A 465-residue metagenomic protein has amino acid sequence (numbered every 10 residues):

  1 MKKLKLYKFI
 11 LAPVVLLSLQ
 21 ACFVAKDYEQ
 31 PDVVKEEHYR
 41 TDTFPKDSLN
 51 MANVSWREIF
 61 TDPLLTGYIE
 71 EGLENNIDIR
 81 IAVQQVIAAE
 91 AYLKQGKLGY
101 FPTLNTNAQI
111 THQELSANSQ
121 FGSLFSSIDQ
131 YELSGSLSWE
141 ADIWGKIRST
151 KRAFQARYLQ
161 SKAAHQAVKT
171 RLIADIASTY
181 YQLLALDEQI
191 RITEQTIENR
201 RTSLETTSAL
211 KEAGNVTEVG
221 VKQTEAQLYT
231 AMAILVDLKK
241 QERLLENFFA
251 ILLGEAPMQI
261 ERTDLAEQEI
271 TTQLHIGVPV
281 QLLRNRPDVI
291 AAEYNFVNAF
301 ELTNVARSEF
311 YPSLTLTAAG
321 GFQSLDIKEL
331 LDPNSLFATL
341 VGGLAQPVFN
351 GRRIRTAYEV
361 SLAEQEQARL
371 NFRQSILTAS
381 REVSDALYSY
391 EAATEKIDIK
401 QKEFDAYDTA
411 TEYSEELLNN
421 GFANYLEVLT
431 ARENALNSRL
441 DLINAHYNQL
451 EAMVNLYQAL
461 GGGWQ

Functional and structural regions predicted by a protein language model:
M1-V34: Bacterial Sec-dependent N-terminal signal peptides
C22-R40, E70-D142, A174, E242-I260 (+4 more regions): A small-residue-enriched
F23, I147, A156, A163-V278 (+4 more regions): Periplasmic alpha-helical coiled-coil/stalk elements that build and connect Gram-negative outer-membrane
T43-E71: Regulatory alphaC helix of protein kinase catalytic domains
R80-I81, K97-L98, A141-K169, V219 (+8 more regions): Sec/SRP-type N-terminal targeting helices
R201, T230-M258, A306, K402-L460: Short segments within alpha-helical structural elements
